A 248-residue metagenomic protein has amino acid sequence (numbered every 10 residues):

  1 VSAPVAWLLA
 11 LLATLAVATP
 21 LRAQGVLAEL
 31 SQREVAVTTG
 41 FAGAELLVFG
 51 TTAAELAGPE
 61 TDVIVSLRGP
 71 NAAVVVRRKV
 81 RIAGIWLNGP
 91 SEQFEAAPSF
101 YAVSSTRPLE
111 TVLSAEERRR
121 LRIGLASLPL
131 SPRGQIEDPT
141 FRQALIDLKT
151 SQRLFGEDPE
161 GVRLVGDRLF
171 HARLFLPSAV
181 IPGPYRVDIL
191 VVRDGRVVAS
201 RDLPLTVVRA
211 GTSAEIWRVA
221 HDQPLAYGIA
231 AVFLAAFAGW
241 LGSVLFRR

Functional and structural regions predicted by a protein language model:
W7-A18: Bacterial N-terminal signal peptides
T19-A23: Sec/Tat signal peptide C-region and signal peptidase I cleavage site
Q24-G40: N-terminal edge beta-strand
L47-A53, R173-F175: Short edge beta-strand/loop segments characteristic of extracellular beta-sandwich folds
R81-P177, I181: Membrane-proximal low-complexity regions enriched in glycine and acidic/polar residues
F175, V198-G228: Short, aromatic-rich amphipathic segments at membrane interfaces that lie adjacent to a transmembrane helix or signal
A179-R209: Extended, hydrophilic extramembrane loops/domains of integral membrane proteins
A235-R248: Juxtamembrane interface at the cytosolic side of transmembrane helices
